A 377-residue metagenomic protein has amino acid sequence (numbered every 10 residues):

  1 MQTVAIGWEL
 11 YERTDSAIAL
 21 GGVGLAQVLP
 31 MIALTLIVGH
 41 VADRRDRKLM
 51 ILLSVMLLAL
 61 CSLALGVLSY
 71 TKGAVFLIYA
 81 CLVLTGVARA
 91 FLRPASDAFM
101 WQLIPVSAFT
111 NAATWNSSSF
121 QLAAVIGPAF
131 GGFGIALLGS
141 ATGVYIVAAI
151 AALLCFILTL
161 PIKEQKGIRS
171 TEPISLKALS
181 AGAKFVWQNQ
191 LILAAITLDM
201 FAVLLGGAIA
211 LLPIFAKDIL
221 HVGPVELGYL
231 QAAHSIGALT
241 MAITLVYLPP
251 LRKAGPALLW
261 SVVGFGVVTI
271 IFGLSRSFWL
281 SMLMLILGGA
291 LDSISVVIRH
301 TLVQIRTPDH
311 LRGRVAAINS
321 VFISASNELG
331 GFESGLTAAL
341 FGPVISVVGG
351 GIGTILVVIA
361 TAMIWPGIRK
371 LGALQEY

Functional and structural regions predicted by a protein language model:
M1, G86-P94, V203, G289-V297: Small-residue-rich segments within alpha-helical transmembrane domains of MFS-like 12-TM solute carriers
M1-E9, V83, K184-G207, I286: Pair of pore-lining "gating" transmembrane helices in MFS-fold secondary transporters
Q2-A5, E9, T14-G21, T114 (+2 more regions): Small-residue hotspots at the loop-to-helix junctions and early N-terminal turns of transmembrane alpha-helices
Y11, M100-P105, T110, K217 (+2 more regions): Helix-terminus/helix-capping segments at the ends of transmembrane helices and short amphipathic helices
G21-V23, A33-I37, R44, K48-L57 (+7 more regions): C-terminal transmembrane bundle of multi-pass solute transporters/carriers
V75-L82, G86, N111-K166, V225 (+5 more regions): Hydrophobic alpha-helical transmembrane segments
W115-A123, L198, I318-F322: Hydrophobic alpha-helical segments of secondary membrane carriers
E164-T197: Juxtamembrane intracellular "pre-TM" segments in multi-pass secondary transporters
